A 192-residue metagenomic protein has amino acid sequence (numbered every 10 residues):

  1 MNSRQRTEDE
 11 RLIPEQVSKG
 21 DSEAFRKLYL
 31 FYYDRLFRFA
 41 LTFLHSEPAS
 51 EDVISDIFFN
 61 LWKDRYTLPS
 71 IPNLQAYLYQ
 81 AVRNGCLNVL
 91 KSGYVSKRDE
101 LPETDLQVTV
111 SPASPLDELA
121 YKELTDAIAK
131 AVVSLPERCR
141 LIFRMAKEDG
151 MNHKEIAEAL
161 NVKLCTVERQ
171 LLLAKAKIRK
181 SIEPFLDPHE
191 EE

Functional and structural regions predicted by a protein language model:
M1-R35: N-terminal module of bacterial RNA polymerase sigma factors
N2-R6, Q16, E100, A127 (+2 more regions): C-terminal edge and immediately downstream basic/flexible tail or linker adjoining helix-turn-helix-like DNA-binding
R6-T7, S96-E118: Internal acidic/polar
R11, K130-V133, E137, L141 (+2 more regions): Helix-turn-helix DNA-binding module
S18-K19, D56-N73, S92: Sigma70-family region 2
Y29-E47, V132, R138, K177: Amphipathic, Lys/Arg- and hydrophobic-enriched alpha-helical face
D52-F59, P72-N84: Structural recognition of an alpha-helix C-terminal capping motif at a helix-to-coil junction
Y66-S70, Q80-L101: Arg/Lys-rich amphipathic alpha helix in sigma70-family domain 2
